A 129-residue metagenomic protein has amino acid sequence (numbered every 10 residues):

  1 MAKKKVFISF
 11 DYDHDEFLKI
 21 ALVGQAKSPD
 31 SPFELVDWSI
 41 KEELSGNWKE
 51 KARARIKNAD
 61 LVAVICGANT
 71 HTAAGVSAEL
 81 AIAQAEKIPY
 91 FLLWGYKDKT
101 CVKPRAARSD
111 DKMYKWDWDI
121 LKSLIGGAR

Functional and structural regions predicted by a protein language model:
M1-N58, I88, Y96, R129: Conserved N-terminal substructure of TIR/SEFIR domains
S9, V64-G67, L93: Conserved beta-strand segments of the P-loop GTPase G domain that flank and frequently precede/overlap
K19-A21, G75-S77, P104: Short amphipathic alpha-helical segments
S28-D30, A85, A107-D110: Short, well-ordered coil/turn elements that cap or connect secondary structure elements
K41-V64, A68-A85, I120-R129: TIR-domain catalytic/interaction hotspot
E79-D98: Membrane-associated lipid acylation/remodeling enzymes share a hydrophobic transmembrane-juxtamembrane segment
D98-D111: Glycine-rich, charge-decorated loop segments at or immediately adjacent to ligand/cofactor-binding or catalytic sites
D111-D119: Short acidic-hydrophobic, aromatic-tinged amphipathic segments that line or gate anion-handling sites
